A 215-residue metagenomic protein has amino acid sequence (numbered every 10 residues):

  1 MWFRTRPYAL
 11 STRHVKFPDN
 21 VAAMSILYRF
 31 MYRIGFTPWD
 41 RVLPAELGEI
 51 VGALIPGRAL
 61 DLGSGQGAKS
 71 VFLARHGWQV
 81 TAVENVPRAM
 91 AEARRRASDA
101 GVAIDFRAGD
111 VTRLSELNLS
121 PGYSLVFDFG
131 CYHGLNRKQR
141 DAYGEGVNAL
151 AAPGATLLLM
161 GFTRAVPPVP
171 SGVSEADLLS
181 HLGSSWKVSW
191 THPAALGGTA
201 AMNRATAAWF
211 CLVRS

Functional and structural regions predicted by a protein language model:
W2-L60, Q66-P121, L135-L150, A155-S215: Class I (Rossmann-like) S-adenosyl-L-methionine-dependent methyltransferase catalytic domain, capturing the SAM-binding
F127: A conserved beta-strand element that flanks and buttresses the S-adenosyl-L-methionine
G130, G134: Short catalytic micro-motifs in class I SAM-dependent methyltransferases
